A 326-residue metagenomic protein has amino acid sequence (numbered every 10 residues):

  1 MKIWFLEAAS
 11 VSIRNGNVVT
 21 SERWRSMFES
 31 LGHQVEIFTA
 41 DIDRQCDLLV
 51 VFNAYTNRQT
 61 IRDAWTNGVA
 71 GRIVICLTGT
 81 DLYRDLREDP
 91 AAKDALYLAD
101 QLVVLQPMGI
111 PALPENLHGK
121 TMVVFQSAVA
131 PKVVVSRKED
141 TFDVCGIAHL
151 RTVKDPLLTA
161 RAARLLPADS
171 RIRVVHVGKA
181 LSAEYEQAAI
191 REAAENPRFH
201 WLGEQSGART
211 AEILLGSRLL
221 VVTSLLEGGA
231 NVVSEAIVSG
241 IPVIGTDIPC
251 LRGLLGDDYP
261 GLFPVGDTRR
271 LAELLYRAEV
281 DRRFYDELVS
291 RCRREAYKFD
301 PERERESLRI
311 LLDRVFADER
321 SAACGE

Functional and structural regions predicted by a protein language model:
V19, R151-L165, E184-Q187, R269: A conserved mid-protein helix/loop that constitutes part of the nucleotide-sugar donor-binding site
Y97-T121, A128-P131: A short, active-site helix/loop in glycosyltransferases that binds the activated sugar's phosphate group
S136-R164, V174-V177: Conserved donor-binding/catalytic core segment of Leloir-type glycosyltransferases
R173-Q187, G203-E204: Glycosyltransferase donor-sugar binding loop
Q187-A208: Nucleotide-activated donor-binding/catalytic signature segment of Leloir-type glycosyltransferases, i.e., the conserved
L225-L226: Aromatic "clamp/platform" in nucleotide-sugar-dependent glycosyltransferases that forms part of the donor/acceptor
P242-G245, R252: Short hydrophobic beta-strand element within catalytic cores of glycosyltransferases and related nucleotide-activated
D257, G261-T268, R277-R282: Conserved acidic donor-binding segment of nucleotide-sugar-dependent glycosyltransferases
